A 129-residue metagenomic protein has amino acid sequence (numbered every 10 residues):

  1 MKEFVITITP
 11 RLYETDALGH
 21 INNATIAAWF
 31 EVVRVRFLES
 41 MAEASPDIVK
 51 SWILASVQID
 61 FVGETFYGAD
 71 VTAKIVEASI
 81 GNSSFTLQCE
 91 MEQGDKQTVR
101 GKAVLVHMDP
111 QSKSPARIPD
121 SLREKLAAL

Functional and structural regions predicted by a protein language model:
M1-K74, A78-L129: Terminal targeting signals and extreme-terminal segments of soluble enzymes
